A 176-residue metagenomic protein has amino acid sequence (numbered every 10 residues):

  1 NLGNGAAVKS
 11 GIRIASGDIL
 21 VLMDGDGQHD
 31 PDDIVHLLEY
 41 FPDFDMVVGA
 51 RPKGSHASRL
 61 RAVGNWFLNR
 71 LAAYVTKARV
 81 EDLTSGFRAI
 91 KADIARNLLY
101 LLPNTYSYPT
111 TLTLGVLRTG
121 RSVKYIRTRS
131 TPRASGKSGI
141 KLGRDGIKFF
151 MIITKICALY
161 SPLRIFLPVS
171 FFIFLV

Functional and structural regions predicted by a protein language model:
N1-S58, A62-W66, Y74, A89-Y100 (+2 more regions): Structured catalytic core of nucleotide-sugar glycosyltransferases
A7, L20, M46, V80-E81 (+3 more regions): Secondary-structure boundary/capping residues
G54, Y74, A78, N97-L101 (+2 more regions): Alpha-helix C-capping/helix-to-loop hinge sites
R59-D82, L142-S161: A transmembrane-helix-recognition feature enriched in membrane-embedded lipid enzymes and envelope glyco-/phospholipid
L102-V176: Hydrophobic helical membrane-anchoring modules
